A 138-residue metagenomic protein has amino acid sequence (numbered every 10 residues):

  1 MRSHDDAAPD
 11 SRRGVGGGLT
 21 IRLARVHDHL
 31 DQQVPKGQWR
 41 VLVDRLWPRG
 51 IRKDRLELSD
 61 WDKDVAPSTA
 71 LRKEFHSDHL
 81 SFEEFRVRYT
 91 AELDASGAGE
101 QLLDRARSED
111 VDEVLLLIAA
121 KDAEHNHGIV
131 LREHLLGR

Functional and structural regions predicted by a protein language model:
R2-R138: Residues lining hydrophobic/aromatic ligand-binding pockets adjacent to catalytic sites
